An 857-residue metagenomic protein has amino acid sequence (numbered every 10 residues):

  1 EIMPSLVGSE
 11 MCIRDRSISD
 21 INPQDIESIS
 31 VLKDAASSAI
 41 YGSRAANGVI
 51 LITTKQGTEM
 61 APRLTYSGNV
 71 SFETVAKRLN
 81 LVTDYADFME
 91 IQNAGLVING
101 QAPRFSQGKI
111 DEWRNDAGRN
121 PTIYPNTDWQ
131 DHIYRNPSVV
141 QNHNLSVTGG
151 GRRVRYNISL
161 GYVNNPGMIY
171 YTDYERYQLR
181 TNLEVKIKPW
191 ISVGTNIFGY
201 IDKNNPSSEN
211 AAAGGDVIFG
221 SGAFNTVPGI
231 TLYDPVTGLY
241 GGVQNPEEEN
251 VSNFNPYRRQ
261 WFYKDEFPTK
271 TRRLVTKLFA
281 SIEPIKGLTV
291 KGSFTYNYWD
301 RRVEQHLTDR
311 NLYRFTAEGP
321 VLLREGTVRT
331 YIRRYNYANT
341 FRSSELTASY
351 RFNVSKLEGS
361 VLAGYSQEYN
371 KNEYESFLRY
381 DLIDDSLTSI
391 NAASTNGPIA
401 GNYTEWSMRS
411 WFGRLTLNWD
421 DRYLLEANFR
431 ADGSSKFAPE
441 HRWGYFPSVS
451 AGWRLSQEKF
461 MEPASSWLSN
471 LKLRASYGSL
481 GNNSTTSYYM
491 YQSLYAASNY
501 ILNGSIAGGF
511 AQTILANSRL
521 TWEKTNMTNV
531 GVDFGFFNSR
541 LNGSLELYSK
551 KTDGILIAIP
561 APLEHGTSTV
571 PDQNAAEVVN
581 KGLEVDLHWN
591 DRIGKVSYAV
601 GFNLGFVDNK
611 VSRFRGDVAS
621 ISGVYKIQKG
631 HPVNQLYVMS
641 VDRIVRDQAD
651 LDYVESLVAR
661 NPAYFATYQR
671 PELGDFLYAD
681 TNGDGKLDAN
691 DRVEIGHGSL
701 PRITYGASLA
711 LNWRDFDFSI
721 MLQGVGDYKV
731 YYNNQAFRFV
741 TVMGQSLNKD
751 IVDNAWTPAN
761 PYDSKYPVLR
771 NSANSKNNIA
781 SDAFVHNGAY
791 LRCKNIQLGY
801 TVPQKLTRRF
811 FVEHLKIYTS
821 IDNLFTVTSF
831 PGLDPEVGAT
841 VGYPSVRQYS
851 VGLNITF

Functional and structural regions predicted by a protein language model:
E1-I13: Single conserved hydrophobic/aromatic residue that forms the stacking wall/gate of nucleotide- or nucleobase-binding
R14-D34: Short acidic/polar hinge/loop motifs at secondary-structure boundaries that mediate gating or recognition
R14-R16, A35-I40, G57-E59, F72-V75 (+8 more regions): Short beta-strands and strand-coil junctions in structured, solvent-facing domains, enriched
A45-G68, H143-L145: N-terminal periplasmic accessory domains that precede and gate Gram-negative outer-membrane beta-barrel machines
T65-P121, N590-H697: Conserved small-residue
A117, R176, N182-I191, N196-I201 (+4 more regions): Extracellular/periplasmic, surface-exposed regions of secreted and cell-surface proteins
H132-S207, A223, G229, Y233-D234 (+1 more regions): Transmembrane beta-barrel wall of Gram-negative outer-membrane proteins
F718-L791: C-terminal beta-barrel architecture of Gram-negative outer-membrane proteins
